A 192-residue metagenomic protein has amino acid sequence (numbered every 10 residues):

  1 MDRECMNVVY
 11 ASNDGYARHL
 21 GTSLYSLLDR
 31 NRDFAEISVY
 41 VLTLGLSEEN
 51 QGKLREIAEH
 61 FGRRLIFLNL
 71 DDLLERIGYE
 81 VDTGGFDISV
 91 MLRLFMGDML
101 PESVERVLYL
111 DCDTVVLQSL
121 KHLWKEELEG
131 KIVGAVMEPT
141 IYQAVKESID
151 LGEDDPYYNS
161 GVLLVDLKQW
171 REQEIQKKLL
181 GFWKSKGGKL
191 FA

Functional and structural regions predicted by a protein language model:
M1-Y25, D29: N-proximal low-complexity "stem/linker" segments adjacent to membrane-targeting elements
E36-G45, A135-V136: Short internal beta-strands
N50-M99: Active-site-proximal specificity loops/subdomain of glycosyltransferases
Q51-R55, E102, L117-L128, Q176: Short alpha-helix within the catalytic core of nucleotide-sugar-dependent glycosyltransferases
V107: Short aromatic/hydrophobic "clamp" motif used to bind/position activated sugar donors
L110: Catalytic metal- and UDP-sugar-binding loop of GT-A-like glycosyltransferases, i.e., residues flanking the conserved
T114-S148: Conserved donor-nucleotide/metal-binding helix-loop-beta segment in metal-dependent transferases, i.e., the alpha-helix
G134-I141, D155-A192: Catalytic core and acceptor-binding pocket of nucleotide-sugar-dependent glycosyltransferases
